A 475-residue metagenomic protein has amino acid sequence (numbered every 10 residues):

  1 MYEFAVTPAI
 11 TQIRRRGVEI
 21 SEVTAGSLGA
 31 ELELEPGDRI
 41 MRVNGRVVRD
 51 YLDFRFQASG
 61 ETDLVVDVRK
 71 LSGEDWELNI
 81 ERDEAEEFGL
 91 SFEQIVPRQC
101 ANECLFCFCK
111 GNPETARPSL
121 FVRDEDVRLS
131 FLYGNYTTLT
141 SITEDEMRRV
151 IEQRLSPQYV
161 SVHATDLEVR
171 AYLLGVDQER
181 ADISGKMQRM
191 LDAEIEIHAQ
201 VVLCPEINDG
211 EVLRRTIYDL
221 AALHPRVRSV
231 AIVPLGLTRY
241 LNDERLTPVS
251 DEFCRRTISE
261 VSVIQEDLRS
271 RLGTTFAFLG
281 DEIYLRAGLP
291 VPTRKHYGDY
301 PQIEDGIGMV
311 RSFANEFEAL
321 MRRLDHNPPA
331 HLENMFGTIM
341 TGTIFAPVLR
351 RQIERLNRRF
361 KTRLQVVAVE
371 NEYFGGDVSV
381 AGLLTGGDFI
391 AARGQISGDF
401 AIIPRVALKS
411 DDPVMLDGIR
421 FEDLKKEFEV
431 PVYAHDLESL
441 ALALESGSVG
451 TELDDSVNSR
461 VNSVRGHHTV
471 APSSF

Functional and structural regions predicted by a protein language model:
M1-I13, E19, G288-F475: Radical SAM enzyme core and accessory elements
Y2-R42, R46-R49: PDZ/PDZ-like domain segments forming the peptide/carboxylate-binding groove, activating on the N-terminal beta-strands
P36, E194-A199, E333-G337: Short, surface-exposed connector motifs at secondary-structure boundaries
M41, R55-L90: PDZ-domain C-terminal substructure recognizer with occasional recognition of PDZ-binding tails
E74-D75, E81-R226, G236-I264: Conserved Radical SAM active-site core
P157-Y159, E196-H198, S229-A231, F276-F278 (+1 more regions): Structural preference for beta-strand elements that scaffold enzyme active sites
S161-H163, Q200-V202, V233-L235, G280 (+4 more regions): Generic beta-strand/beta-sheet core signal
R170, I207, V227-F253, L272-K295 (+2 more regions): Flexible glycine/acidic-rich beta-alpha junction loops that bind and position SAM and/or redox cofactors in anaerobic
